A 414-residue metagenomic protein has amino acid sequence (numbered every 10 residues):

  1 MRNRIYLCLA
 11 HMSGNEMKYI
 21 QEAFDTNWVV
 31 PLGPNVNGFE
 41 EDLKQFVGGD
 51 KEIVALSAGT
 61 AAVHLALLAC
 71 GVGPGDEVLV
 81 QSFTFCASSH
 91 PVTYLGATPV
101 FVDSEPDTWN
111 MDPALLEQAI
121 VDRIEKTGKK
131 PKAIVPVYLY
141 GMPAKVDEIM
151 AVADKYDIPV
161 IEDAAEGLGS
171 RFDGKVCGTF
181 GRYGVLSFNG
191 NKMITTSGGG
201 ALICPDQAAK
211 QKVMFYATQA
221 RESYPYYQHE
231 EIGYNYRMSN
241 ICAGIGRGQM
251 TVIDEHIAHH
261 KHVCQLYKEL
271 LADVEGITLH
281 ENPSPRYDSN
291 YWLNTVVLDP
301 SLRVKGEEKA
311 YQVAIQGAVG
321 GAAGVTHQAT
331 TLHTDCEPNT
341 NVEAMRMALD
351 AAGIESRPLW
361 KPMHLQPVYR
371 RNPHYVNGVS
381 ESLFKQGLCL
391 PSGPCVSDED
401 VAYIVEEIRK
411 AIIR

Functional and structural regions predicted by a protein language model:
M1-V30, P391: N-terminal "arm"/small-domain region of PLP-dependent enzymes with the aminotransferase-like
M12, D107-T108, G141, K192 (+2 more regions): Glycine-/small-residue-rich active-site loops that bind phosphorylated ligands and cofactors
L32-E77, P91-T93, F101-D103, K126 (+1 more regions): Phosphate-binding glycine-rich loop
P34-E41, D50-K51, A114, Q118 (+8 more regions): PLP-dependent aminotransferase class I/II
V54, L79, V100, V160-I161 (+3 more regions): Structural detector of well-ordered beta-strand residues that form the stable sheet scaffold of enzyme domains
L68, V72-L139, P143-K155, P159-A164 (+1 more regions): PLP-dependent aminotransferase-like
E162-T196, P225-E230, T278: Conserved active-site segment immediately N-terminal to the catalytic lysine that forms the internal aldimine
T179-A217, N240-A243: Active-site PLP attachment segment
